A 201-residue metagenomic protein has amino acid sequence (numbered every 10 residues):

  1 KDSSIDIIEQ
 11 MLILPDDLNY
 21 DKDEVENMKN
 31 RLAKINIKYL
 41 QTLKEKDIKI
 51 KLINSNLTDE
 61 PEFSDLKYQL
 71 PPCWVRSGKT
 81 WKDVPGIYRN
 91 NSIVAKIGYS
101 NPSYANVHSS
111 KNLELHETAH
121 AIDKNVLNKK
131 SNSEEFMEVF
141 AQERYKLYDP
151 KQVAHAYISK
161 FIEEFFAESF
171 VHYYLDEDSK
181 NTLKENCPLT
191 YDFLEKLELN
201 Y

Functional and structural regions predicted by a protein language model:
S3-K34, Q41-Y201: Active-site-flanking segments in enzyme catalytic domains
